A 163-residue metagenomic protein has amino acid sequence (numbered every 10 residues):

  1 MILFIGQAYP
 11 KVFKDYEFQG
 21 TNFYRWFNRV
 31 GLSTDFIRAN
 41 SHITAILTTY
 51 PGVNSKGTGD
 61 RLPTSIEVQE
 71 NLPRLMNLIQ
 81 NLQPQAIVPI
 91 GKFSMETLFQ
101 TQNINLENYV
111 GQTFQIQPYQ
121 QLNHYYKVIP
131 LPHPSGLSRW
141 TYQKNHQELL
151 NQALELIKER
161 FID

Functional and structural regions predicted by a protein language model:
M1-Y109, Y125-W140, K144-I162: A polyanion-binding, active-site-adjacent surface
N108-Q120: Domain-level recognition of soluble alpha/beta enzyme cores, biased toward histidine phosphatases/phosphomutases
